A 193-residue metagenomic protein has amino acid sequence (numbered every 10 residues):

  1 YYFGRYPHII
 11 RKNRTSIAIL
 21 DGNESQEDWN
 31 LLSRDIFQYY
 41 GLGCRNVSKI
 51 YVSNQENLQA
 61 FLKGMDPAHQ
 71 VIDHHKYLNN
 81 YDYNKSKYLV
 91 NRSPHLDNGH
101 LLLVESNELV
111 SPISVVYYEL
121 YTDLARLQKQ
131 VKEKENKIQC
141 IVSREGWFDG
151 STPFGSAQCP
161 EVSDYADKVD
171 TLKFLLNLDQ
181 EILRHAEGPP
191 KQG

Functional and structural regions predicted by a protein language model:
Y1-F37, G41-L42: Rossmann-like NAD(P) dinucleotide-binding subdomain of oxidoreductase/dehydrogenase enzymes
N30, Q38-Q192: NAD(P)-dependent aldehyde/semialdehyde dehydrogenase
